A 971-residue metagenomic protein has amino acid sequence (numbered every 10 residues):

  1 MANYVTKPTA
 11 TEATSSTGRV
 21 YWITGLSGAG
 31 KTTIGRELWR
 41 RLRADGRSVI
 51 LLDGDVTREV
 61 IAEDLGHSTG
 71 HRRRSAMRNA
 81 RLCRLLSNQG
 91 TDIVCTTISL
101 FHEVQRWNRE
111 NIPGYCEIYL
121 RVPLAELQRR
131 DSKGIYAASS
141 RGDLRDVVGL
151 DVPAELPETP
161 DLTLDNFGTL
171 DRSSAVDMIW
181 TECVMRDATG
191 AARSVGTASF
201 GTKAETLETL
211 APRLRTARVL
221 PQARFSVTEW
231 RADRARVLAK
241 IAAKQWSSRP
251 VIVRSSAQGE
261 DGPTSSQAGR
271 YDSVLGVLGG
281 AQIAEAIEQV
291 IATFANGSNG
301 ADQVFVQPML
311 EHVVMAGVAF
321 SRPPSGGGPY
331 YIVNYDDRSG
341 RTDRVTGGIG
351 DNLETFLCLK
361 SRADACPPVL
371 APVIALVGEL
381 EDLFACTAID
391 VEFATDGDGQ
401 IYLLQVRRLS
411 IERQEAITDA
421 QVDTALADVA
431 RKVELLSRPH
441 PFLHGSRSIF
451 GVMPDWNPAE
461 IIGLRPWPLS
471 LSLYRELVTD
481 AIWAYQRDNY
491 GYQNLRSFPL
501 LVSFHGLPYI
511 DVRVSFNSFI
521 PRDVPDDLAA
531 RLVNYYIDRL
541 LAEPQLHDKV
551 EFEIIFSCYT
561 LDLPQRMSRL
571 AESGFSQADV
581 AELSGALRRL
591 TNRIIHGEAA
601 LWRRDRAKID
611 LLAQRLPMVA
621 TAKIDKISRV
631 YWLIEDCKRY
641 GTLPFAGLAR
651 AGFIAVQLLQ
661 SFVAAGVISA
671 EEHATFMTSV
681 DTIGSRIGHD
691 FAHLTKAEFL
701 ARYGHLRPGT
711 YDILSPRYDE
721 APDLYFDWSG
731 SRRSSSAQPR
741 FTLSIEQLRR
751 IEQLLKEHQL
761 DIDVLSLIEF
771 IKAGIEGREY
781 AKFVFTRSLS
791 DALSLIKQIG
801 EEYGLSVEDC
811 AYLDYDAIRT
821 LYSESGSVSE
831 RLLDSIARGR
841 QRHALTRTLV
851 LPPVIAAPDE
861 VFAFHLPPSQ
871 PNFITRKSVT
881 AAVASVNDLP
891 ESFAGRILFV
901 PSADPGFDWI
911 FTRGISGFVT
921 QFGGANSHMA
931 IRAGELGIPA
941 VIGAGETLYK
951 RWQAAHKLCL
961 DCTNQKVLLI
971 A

Functional and structural regions predicted by a protein language model:
M1-V20: Extreme N-terminal, non-catalytic leader segments that precede Walker-type/kinase nucleotide-binding cores
K31: Conserved lysine of the Walker
R36-R81: Conserved substrate/cofactor phosphate-moiety recognition/catalytic segment in nucleotide-dependent phosphotransferases
T96, N111-R130, L164: Conserved phosphate-donor/acceptor-positioning beta-strand/loop module used by diverse small-molecule
R129-D177, E182-D187: Small-molecule kinase domains that catalyze NTP-dependent phosphoryl transfer to phosphate-bearing small molecules
T189-T216, S226, P263, A284-Q289 (+8 more regions): Conserved divalent-metal-coordinating catalytic cores that perform phosphate/pyrophosphate/nucleotidyl transfer
A204-P212, V219-S226, A243-A268, D272-S273 (+2 more regions): ATP-grasp fold ATP-binding core
S661-A665, D681-G684, T742-T848: Extended, domain-scale alpha-helical bundle/helix-rich regions
